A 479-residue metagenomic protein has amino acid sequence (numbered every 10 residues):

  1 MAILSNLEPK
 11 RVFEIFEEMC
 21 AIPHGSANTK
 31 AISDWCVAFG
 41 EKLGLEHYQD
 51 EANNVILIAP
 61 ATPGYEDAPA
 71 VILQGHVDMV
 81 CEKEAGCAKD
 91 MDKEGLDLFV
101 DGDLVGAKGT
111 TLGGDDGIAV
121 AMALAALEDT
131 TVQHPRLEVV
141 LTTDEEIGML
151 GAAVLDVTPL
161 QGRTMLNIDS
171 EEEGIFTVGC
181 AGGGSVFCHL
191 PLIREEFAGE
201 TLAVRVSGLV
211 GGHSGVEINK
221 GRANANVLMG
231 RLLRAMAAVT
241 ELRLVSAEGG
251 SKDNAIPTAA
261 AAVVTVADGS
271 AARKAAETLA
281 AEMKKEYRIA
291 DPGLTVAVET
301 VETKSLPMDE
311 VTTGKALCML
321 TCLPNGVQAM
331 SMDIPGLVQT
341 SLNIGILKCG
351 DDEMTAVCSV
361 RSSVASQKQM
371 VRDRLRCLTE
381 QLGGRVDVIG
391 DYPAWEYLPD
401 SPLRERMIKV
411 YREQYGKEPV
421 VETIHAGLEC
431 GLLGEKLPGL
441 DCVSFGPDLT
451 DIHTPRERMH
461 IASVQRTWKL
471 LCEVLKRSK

Functional and structural regions predicted by a protein language model:
A2-D103: Acidic/His- and Gly-rich active-site-bordering loop/insert found across diverse amide/peptide-bond hydrolases
P9-V12, M332, Q339-S341, G345-D352 (+2 more regions): Zn-dependent metallopeptidase/amidohydrolase metal-coordination segment
E17-A21, G250-K252, A261, T295-P307 (+3 more regions): A short beta-alpha structural unit
Y65-R163, A198-T201, E310-G314, T321-N325 (+3 more regions): Active-site metal-coordination/substrate-binding segment of hydrolases, especially metallo-dependent peptidases
H134-A225, L233, A237: Fold-level recognition of mixed alpha/beta catalytic cores in primary-metabolism enzymes, strongest
R222-V239, D268-G269, K315-T321, A329 (+4 more regions): His/Asp/Glu-rich mid-to-C-terminal helical/loop segments that flank catalytic regions of hydrolases
V239-K252, M332-K348: A structural supersecondary motif
D253-M330: A conserved active-site cap/scaffold subdomain adjacent to cofactor or substrate pockets
